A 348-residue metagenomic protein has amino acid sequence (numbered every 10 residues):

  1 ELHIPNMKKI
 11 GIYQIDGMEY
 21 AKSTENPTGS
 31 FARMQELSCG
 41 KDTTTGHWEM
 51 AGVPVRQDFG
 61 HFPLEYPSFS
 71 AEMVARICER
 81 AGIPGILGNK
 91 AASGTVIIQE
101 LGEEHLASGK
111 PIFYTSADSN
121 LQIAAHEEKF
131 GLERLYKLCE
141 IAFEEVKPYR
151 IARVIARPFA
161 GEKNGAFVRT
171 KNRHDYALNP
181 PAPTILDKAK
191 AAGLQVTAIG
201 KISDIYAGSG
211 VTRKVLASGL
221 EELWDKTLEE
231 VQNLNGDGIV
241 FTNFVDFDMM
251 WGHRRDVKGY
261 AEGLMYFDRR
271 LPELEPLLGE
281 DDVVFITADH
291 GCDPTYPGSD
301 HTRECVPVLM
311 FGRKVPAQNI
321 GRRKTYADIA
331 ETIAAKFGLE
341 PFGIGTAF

Functional and structural regions predicted by a protein language model:
E1-F348: Feature captures the catalytic ectodomains and active-site-proximal regions of enzymes that hydrolyze or transfer
